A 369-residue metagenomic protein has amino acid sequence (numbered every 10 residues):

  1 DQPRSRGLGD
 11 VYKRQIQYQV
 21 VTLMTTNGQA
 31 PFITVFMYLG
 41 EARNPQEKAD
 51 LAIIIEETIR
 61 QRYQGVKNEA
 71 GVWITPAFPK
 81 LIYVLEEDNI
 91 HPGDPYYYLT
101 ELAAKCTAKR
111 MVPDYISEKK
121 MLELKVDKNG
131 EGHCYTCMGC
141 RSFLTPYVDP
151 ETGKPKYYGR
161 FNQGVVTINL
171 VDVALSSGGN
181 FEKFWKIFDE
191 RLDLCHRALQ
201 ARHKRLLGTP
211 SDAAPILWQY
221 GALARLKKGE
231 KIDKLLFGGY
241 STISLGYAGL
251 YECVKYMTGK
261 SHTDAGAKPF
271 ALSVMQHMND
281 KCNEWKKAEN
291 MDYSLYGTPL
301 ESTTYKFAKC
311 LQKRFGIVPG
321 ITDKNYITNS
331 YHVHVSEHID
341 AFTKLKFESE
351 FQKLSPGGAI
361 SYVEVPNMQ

Functional and structural regions predicted by a protein language model:
D1-L8, Y12: Single conserved hydrophobic/aromatic residue that forms the stacking wall/gate of nucleotide- or nucleobase-binding
L23-P31, G65-P76, L199-W218, A265-A267 (+1 more regions): Flexible, glycine/charged-enriched surface loops at secondary-structure junctions
T34, G40-K119: Extended, regular secondary-structure scaffolds
T34-E41, T75-I90, G208-K228, S273-M275 (+1 more regions): A glycine-rich phosphate-binding loop feature that marks nucleotide/adenosyl-phosphate handling sites
Q46-R62, T263-C282: Short secondary-structure subsegments characteristic of cysteine-rich extracellular domains
C106-A248, E252-Y256, N367: Structured mid-domain segments that build the active-site/substrate or prosthetic-cofactor binding neighborhood
N283-Y331: Extended amphipathic alpha-helical segments with heptad-repeat/coiled-coil character used for oligomerization, fusion
E337-Q369: Long, repeat-rich segments with strong aromatic
